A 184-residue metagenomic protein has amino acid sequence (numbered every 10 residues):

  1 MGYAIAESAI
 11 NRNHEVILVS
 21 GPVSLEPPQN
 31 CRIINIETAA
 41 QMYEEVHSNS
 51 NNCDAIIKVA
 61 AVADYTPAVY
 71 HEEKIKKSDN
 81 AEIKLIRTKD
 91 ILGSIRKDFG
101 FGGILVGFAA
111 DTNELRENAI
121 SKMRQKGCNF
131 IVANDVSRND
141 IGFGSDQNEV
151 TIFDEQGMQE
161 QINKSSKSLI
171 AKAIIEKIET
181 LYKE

Functional and structural regions predicted by a protein language model:
M1-G2, R87, I91, I170: Catalytic-loop motifs flanking and including active-site residues across diverse enzymes
M1-T38: Glycine-rich phosphate/diphosphate-binding loop of Rossmann-like nucleotide-binding domains
I10-E15, S24, H47-A55, K97-G100 (+3 more regions): Generic secondary-structure signature for well-ordered alpha-helical cores
G21, A60, F153-E155: Generic beta-structure capping elements
V23, T38-A40, T112, G157 (+1 more regions): Residue-level detector of flexible, active-site-proximal loop/helix-junction positions within diverse enzyme catalytic
E37-A109, N113-V136, D140: Glycine-rich phosphate-binding loop
G100, L115-E184: Glycine-rich phosphate/adenylate-binding loop
